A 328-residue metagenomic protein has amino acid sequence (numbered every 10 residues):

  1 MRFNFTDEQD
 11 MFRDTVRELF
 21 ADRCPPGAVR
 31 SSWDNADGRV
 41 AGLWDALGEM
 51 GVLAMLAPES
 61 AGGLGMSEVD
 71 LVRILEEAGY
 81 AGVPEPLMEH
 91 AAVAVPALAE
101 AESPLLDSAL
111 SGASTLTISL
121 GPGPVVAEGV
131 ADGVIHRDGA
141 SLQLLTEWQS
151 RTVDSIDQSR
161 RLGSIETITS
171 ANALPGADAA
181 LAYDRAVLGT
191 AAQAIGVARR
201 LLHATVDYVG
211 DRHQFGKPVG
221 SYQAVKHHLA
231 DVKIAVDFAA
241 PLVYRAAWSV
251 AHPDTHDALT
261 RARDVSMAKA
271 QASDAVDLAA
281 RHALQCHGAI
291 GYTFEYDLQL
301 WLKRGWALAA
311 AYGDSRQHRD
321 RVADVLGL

Functional and structural regions predicted by a protein language model:
M1-A81, D184-L328: Alpha-helical interface subdomain recognition
G82-A92, P96-H203, D207: FAD-binding core of flavoproteins
